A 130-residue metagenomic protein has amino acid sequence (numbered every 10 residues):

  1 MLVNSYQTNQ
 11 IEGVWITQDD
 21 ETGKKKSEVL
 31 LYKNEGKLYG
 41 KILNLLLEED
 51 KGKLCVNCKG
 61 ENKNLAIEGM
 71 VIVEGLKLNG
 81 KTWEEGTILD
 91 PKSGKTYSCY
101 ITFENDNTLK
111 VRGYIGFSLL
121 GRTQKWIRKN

Functional and structural regions predicted by a protein language model:
V3-V14: N-terminal helix-cap/turn-to-beta initiation motif at the start of protein domains
I11, T17-D19, K24-L89, T96-Y97: Central antiparallel beta-sheet cores of small beta-barrel/beta-sandwich binding domains
W15-I16, V111: Short catalytic-loop micro-motif centered on adjacent basic/acidic residues
D20-T22, P91, T102, G116-F117: Short polar/acidic secondary-structure junctions
K24-E28, G94-S98, R112, L120-T123: Short, surface-exposed coil-to-beta transition loops
K33, L78, F103-E104, R128: Generic beta-strand structural signal
D106-T108, Y114-N130: Edge beta-strand at a domain terminus
